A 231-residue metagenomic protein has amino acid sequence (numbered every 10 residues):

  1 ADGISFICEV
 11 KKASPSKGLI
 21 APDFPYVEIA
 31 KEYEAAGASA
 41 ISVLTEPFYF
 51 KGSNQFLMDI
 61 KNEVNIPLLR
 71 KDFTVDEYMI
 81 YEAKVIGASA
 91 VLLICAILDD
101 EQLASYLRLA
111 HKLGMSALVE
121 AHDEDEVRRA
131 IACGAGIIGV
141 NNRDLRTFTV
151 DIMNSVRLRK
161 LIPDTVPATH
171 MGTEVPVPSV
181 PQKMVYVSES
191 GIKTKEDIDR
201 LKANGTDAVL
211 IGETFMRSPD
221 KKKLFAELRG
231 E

Functional and structural regions predicted by a protein language model:
I4-S5, V10, K17-L118, E124-R129 (+1 more regions): N-terminal active-site wall of soluble small-molecule enzyme domains
V27-S39, A132-D144, N204-D207: Structural recognition of alpha->loop->beta junctions
V75-I86, H122-C133, I192-I211: Catalytic cores of alpha/beta
E82-Q102, G139-F148, T206-F225: Glycine-rich phosphate-binding active-site loops on the catalytic face of alpha/beta enzymes
T149-V150, V156, V185-L201: Active-site-adjacent loop and "lid" segments of alpha/beta metabolic enzymes
R157-T165, K202, F215-E231: C-terminal helical cap(s) of enzyme catalytic domains, especially alpha/beta-barrels
T165-Q182: Intrinsic disorder/low-complexity segments
